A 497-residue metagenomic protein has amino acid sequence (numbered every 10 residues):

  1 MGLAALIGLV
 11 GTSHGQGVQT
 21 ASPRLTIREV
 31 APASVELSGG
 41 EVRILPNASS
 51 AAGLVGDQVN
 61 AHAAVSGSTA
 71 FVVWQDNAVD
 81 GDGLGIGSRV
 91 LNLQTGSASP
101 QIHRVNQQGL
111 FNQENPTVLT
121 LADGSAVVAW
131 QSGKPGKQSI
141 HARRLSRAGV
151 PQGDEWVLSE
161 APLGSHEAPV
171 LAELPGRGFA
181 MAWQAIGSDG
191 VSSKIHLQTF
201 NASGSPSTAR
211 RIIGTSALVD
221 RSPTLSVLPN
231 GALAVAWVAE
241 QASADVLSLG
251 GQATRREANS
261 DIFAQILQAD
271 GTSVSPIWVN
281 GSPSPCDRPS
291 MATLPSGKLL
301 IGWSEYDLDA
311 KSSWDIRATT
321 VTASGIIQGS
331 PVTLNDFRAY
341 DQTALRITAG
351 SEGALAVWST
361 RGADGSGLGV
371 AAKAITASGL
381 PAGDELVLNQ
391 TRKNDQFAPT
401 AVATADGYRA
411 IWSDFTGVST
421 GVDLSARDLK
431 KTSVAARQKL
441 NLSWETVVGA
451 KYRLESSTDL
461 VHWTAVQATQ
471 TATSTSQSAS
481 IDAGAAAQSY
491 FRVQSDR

Functional and structural regions predicted by a protein language model:
M1-V10: Bacterial N-terminal signal peptides
L9-V10, G96, A122, T416 (+2 more regions): Intrinsic disorder/low-complexity segments
G11-G15: Sec/Tat signal peptide C-region and signal peptidase I cleavage site
Q16-K430: Extracellular, repeat-based ectodomains that mediate carbohydrate processing or recognition
K430-R497: Short, composition-biased motifs enriched in small/polar/acidic residues
